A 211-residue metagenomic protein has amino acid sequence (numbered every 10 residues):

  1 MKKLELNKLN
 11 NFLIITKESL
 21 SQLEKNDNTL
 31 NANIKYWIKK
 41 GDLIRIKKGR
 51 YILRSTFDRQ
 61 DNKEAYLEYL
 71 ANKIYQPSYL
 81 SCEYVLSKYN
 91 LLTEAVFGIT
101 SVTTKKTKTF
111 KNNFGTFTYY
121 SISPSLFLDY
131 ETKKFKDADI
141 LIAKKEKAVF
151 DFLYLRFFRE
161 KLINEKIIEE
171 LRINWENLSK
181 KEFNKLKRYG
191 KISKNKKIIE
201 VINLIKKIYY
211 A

Functional and structural regions predicted by a protein language model:
M1-Y75: Short beta-edge/loop segments at beta->alpha junctions of small alpha/beta modules that act as binding/recognition
K17, C82, K145-E146: Structural motif detector for alpha-helix initiation sites
K25, N90, Y154-F158: Hydrophobic/aromatic-lined pockets within catalytic cores
N26-L30, L92-T93, K196: Short coil/loop linkers at secondary-structure junctions
W37, V85-L86, G190: Hydrophobic alpha-helix position signal
R45-S55, E64-P124: Short gly/ser-rich loop at a beta-strand->alpha-helix junction or flexible surface loop bordering the NTP-binding
Y130-A211: Hydrophobic alpha-helical interaction segments
